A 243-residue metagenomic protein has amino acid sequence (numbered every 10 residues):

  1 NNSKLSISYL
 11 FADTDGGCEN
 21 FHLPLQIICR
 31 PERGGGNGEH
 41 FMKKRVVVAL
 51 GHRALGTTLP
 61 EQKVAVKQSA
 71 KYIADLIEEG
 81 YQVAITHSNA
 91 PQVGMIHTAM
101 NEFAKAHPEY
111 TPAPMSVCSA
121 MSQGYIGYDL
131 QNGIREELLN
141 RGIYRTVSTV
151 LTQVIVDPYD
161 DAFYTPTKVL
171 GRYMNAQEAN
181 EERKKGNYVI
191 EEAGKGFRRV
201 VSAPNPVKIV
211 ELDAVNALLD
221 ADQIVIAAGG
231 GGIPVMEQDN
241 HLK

Functional and structural regions predicted by a protein language model:
N2-T14: Extreme N-terminal basic, low-complexity initiation segments that serve as generic localization/processing leaders
L10, F21-L23, F41: Short hydrophobic targeting helices and cationic amphipathic motifs that mediate membrane/organellar targeting
M42-T86, M95-K105, A217-A221: N-terminal glycine-/serine-/threonine-rich phosphate-binding loop
A54-G56, A90-G94, V156-Y159, I233-V235: Short, active-site-adjacent cap segments at secondary-structure transitions
A54-G56, I224-K243: Conserved mixed alpha/beta catalytic, RNA-binding, or beta-rich assembly cores of soluble enzyme, regulatory
F103-V225: Ligand-binding beta-strand-loop-alpha-helix segment within the catalytic cores of soluble metabolic enzymes
